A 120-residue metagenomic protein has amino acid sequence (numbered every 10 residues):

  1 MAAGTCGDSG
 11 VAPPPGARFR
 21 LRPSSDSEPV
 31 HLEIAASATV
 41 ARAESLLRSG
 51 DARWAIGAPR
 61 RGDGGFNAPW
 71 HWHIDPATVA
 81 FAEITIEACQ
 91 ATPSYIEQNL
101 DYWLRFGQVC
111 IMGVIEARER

Functional and structural regions predicted by a protein language model:
G4-R120: Function-determining sites in protein domains
